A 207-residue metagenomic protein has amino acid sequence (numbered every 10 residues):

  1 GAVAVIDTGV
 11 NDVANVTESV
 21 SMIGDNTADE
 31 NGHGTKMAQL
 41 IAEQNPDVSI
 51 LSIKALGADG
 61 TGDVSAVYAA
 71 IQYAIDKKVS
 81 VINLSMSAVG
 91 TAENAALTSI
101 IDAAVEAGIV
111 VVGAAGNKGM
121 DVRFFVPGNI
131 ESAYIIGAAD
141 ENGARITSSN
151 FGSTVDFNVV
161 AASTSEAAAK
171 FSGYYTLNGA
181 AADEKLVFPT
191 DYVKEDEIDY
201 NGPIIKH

Functional and structural regions predicted by a protein language model:
G1-D25, I82, G113: Acidic-leg catalytic submotif of subtilisin-like serine proteases
G1-G9, I109, F124-A180: Extracellular S/T/G-rich loop segment that most often corresponds to the catalytic His/Ser-adjacent loop
G9-D12, P46, L56-T61, S87-A92 (+4 more regions): Solvent-exposed loop/turn segments at secondary-structure junctions within structured extracellular/periplasmic domains
N15, D47, S132-I135: Glycine-centered tight turns that cap/initiate beta-strands
V20-A92, G137, S172: Subtilisin-like peptidase catalytic core
G34-A38, V64, Y68-I71, T98-D102 (+4 more regions): Extracytoplasmic/secreted envelope proteins and their assembly/folding machinery, especially bacterial periplasmic
I41, L51-L56, Q72, V159-H207: Hydrolase catalytic cores
I75, V79-M86, E93-A95, I100 (+4 more regions): C-terminal subdomain of the subtilisin-like protease fold in secreted/lumenal serine endopeptidases
